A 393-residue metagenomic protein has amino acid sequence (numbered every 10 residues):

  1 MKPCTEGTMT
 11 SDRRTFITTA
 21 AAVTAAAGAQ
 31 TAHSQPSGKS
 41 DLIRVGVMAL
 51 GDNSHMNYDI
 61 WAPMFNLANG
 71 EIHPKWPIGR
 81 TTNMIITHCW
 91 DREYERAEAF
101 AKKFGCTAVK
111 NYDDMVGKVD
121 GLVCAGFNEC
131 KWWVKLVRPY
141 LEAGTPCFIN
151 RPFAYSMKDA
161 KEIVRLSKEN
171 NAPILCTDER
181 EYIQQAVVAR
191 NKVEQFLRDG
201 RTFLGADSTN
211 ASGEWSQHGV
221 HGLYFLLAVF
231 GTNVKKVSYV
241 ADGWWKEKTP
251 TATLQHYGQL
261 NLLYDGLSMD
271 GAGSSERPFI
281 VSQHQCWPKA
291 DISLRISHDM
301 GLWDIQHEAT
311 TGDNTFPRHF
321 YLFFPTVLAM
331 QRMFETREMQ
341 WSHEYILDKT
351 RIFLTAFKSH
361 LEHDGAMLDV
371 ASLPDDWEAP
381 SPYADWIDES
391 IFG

Functional and structural regions predicted by a protein language model:
K2-V23: N-terminal secretory signal peptides and thylakoid transit peptides that target proteins across membranes
T18-G38, D114, L122-C124, M333-G393: C-terminal helix-rich "cap/oligomerization" subdomain common to oxidoreductases
A27, T31-K103, E194-L197, L227: N-terminal Rossmann-like dinucleotide-binding module
T87, D120, L204: Conserved acidic residues
W90, L204-P278, S282-K289, E344-R351: Rossmann-like dinucleotide-binding domain that binds NAD(P)(H)
E93-E95, A101-L166: Beta-loop-alpha module in the N-terminal Rossmann-like domain of NAD(P)-dependent dehydrogenases, especially those
F153-L223, L361: A contiguous active-site-proximal alpha/beta segment in oxidoreductase catalytic domains
L263-D265, G271-T326: C-terminal substrate-binding/catalytic lobe of Rossmann-fold NAD(P)-dependent oxidoreductases
